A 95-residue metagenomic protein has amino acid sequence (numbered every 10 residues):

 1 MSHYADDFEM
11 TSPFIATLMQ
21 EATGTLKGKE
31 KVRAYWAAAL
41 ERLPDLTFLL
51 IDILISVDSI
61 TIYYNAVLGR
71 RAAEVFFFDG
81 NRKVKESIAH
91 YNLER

Functional and structural regions predicted by a protein language model:
M1-R95: C-terminal and inter-domain tail/linker signature
